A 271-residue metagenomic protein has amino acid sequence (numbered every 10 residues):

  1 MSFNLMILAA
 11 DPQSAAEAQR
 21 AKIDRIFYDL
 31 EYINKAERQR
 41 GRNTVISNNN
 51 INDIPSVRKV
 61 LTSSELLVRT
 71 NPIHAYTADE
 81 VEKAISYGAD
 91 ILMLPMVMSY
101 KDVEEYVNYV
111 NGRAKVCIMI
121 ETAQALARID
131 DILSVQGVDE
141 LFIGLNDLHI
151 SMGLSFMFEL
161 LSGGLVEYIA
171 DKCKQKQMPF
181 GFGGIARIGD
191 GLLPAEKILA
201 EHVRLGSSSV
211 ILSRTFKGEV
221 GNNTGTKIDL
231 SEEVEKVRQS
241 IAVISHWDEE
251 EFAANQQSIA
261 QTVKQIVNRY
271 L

Functional and structural regions predicted by a protein language model:
S2, D11-R25, L30-E105, Y109 (+1 more regions): Active-site beta->alpha loop and helix N-cap motifs at the rims of alpha/beta catalytic domains
M6, L67-R69, M93, C117-M119 (+3 more regions): Structural detector of well-ordered beta-strand residues that form the stable sheet scaffold of enzyme domains
P12-A21, A75-Y87, D102, A123-Q136 (+1 more regions): Catalytic cores of alpha/beta
A21-I26, I85-I91, V110-V116, S134-L141 (+2 more regions): Glycine-enriched alpha-helix->loop->beta-strand junction motifs that scaffold or abut catalytic
I26-A36, G88-D102, E140-M152, E201-T224: Glycine-rich phosphate-binding active-site loops on the catalytic face of alpha/beta enzymes
N34-V57, H74-A78, M96-K115, A125-R128 (+3 more regions): Active-site-adjacent beta->alpha loops and helix N-cap segments on the catalytic face of soluble alpha/beta enzymes
E167-Y168, Q175-R187, L199: A conserved mid-domain beta-alpha-beta active-site/ligand-binding segment of alpha/beta enzyme cores
E232-L271: Extended, intrinsically disordered, low-complexity segments
